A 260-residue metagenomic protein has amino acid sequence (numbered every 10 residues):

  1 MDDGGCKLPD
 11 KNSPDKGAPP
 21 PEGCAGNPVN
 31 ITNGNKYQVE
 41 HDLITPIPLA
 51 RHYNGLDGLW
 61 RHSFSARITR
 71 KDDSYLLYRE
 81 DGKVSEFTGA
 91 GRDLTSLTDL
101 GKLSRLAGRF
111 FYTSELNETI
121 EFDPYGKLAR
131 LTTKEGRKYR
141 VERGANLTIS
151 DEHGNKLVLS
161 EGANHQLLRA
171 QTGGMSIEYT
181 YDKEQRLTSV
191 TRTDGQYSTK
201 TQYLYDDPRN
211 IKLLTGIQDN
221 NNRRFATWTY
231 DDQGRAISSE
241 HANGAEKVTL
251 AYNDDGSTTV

Functional and structural regions predicted by a protein language model:
M1-K102, L106, Y112-T113, G195-T201 (+3 more regions): Short secondary-structure "cap/edge" segments that initiate or terminate local elements
D3, P21, T119, L128 (+4 more regions): Disulfide-stabilized extracellular ectodomain repeats and their linkers
E80, T113-L116, P124, R130-G136 (+6 more regions): Beta-turn initiation residues at beta-strand->coil junctions
F87, F122-P124: A short glycine/threonine-centered beta-strand motif
I120, V141, L159, Y179 (+3 more regions): A residue-level detector for well-ordered beta-strand positions
Y125-K127, R143-L147, A163-Q166, E184-L187 (+3 more regions): Short "repeat-start/strand-capping" segments in structured domains, especially the N-termini of parallel beta-helix
R140, N155-V158, E178, E184 (+2 more regions): Collagen-like Gly-X-Y triplet repeats in extracellular proteins
